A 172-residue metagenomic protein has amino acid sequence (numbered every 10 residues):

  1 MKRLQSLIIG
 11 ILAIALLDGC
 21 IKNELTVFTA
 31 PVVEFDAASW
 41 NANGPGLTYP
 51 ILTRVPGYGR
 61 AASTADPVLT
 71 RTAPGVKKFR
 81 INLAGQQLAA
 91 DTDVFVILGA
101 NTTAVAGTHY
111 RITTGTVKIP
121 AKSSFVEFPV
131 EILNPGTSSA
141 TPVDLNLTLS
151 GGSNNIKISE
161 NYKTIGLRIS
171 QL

Functional and structural regions predicted by a protein language model:
M1-I8: Bacterial N-terminal signal peptides that target proteins for export
A15-G19: C-terminal motif of bacterial Sec signal peptides marking the signal peptidase cleavage site
I21-T92, S159-N161, L172: Acidic/polar, low-complexity intrinsically disordered N-terminal segments immediately downstream of a Sec signal
D66-L69, T114-P120: Beta-strand-rich interaction surfaces with strong enrichment in secreted/lumenal proteins
A73-F79, S124-F128, T141-L145, Y162-T164: Short, solvent-exposed loop/turn segments enriched in Ser/Thr/Gly
A90-N101, F128-G151: Contiguous beta-strand segments of beta-sheet-rich domains
A104-A106, V117-F125: Short proline/glycine- and polar residue-rich coil/turn motifs
G152-K163: Beta-sandwich strand segments
